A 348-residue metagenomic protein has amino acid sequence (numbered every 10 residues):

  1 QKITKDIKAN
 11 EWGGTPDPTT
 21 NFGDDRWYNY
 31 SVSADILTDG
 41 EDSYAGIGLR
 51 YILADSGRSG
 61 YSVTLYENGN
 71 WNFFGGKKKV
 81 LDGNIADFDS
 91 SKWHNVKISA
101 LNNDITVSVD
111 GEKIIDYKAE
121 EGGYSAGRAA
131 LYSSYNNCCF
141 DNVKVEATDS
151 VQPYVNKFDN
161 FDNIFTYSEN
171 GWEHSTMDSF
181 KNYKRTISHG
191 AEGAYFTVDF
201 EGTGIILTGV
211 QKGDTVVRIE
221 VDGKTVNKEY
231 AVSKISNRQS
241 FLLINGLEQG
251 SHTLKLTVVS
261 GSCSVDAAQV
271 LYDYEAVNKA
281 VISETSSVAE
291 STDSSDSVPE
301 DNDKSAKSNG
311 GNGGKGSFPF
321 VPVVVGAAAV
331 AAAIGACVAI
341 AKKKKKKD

Functional and structural regions predicted by a protein language model:
Q1-D55, G69, F73-K78, S99-V109 (+4 more regions): Glycan-recognition surfaces in beta-rich domains, encompassing non-catalytic CBMs and lectin-like receptor-binding
S59-N68, V96-I98: Broad, structure-driven detector of short, well-ordered beta-strand segments within folded domains
G75-N95: Short, aromatic/His-centered strand-loop micro-motif at the edge of beta-sheets
E300-V325: Extracellular Ser/Thr-rich, low-complexity/disordered mucin-like segments
A331-D348: C-terminal membrane-anchoring or membrane-association module
